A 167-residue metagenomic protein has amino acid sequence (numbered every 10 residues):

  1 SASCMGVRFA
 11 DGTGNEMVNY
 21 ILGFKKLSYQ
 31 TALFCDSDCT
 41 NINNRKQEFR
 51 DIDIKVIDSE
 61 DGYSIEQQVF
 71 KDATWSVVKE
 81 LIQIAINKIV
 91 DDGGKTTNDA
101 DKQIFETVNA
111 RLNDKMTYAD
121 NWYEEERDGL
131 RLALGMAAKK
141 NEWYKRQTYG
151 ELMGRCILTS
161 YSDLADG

Functional and structural regions predicted by a protein language model:
S1-G167: Acidic, Mg2+-coordinating catalytic modules of nucleic-acid enzymes
